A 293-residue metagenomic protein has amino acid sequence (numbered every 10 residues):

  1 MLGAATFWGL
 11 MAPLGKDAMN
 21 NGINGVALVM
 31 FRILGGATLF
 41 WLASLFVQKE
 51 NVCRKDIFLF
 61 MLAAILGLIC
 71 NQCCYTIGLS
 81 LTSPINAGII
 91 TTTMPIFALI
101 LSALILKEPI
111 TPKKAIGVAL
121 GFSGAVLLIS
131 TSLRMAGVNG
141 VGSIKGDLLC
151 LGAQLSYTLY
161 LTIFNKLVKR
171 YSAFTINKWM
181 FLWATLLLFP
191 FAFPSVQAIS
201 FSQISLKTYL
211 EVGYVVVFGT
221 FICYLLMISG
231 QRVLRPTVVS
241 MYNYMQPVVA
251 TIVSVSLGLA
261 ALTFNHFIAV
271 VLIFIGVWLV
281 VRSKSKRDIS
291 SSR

Functional and structural regions predicted by a protein language model:
M1-A27, F31, V138-K166, L186 (+2 more regions): Glycine-/small-residue-enriched transmembrane alpha-helix faces in small-molecule transporters and effluxers
F7-A12, W41-T91, L127, V216-L234: Specific transmembrane alpha-helical segments of multi-pass solute transporters/efflux pumps, especially DMT/EamA
A18, L28, R32, G78 (+8 more regions): Hydrophobic/aromatic residues within transmembrane alpha-helices of multi-pass small-molecule transporters
N20-C70, F97, S156-I163, K178-V196 (+2 more regions): Transmembrane alpha-helices of multi-pass small-molecule transport proteins
G22-M30, V52-F58, S130-S156, F193-G213 (+1 more regions): Juxtamembrane helix-entry segments on the extracytoplasmic side of multipass membrane proteins
M30-F31, Q72, A87-T93, I163-L186 (+1 more regions): Helix-helix packing/entry segments at the starts of transmembrane helices
G35-L39, I90-L104, A119, W183-L187 (+3 more regions): Alpha-helical transmembrane segments of compact multi-pass small-molecule transporters, enriched in specific families
F40, M61, I110-L133, L188 (+3 more regions): Hydrophobic transmembrane alpha-helices of multi-pass small-molecule transport proteins
